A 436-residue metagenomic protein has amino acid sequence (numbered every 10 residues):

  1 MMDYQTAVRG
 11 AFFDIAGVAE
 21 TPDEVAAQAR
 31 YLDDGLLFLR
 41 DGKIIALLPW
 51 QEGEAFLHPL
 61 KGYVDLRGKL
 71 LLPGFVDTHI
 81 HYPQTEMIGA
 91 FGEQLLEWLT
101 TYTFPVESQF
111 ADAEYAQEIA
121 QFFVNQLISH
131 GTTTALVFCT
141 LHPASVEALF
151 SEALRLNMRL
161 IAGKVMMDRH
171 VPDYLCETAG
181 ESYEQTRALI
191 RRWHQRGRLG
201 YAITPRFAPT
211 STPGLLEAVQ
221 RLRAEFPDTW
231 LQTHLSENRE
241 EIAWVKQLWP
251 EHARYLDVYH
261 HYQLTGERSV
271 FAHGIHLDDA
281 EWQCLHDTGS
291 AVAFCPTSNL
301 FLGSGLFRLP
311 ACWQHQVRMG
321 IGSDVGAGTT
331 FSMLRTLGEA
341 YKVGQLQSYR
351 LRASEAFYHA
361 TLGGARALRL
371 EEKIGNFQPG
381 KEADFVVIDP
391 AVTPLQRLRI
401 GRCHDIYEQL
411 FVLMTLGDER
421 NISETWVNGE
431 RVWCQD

Functional and structural regions predicted by a protein language model:
M1-H58, R67-L70: N-terminal metal-binding scaffold of metallo-dependent hydrolase/deaminase domains
M2-F13, A55-W98, Q121, I128-S129: Replace "His-x-His-based motif
E24-V25, E382-D436: C-terminal cap of metal-dependent C-N hydrolases
L37, G42, G68, H79 (+15 more regions): Divalent metal-coordination and catalytic microenvironments
E86-E118, K164, D168-A179, N238-G266 (+2 more regions): Active-site gating loops and adjacent loop-to-helix segments of metal-dependent hydrolytic enzymes
I88-M158, S182-Q195: Alpha-helical scaffold segments that flank or form the walls of functional sites
A144-G274: Metal-coordinating catalytic core of metallo-dependent amide/deamination hydrolases
H261-R268, L309-L398: His/Asp/Glu-enriched, well-ordered alpha-helical/loop segment that forms or immediately abuts the divalent-metal
